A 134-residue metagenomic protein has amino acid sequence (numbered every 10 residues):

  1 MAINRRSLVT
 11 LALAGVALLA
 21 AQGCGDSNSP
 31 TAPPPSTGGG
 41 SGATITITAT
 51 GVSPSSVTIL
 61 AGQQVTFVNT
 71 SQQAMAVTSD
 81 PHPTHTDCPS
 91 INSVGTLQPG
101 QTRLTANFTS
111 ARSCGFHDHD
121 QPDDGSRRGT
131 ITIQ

Functional and structural regions predicted by a protein language model:
R5, V9, G25-T48, P122-Q134: Extracytoplasmic/periplasmic copper-protein system
L8-V16: Sec-dependent signal peptide hydrophobic core
L19-G23: C-terminal motif of bacterial Sec signal peptides marking the signal peptidase cleavage site
D26-P30, G95-Q134: Extracellular/periplasmic metallocenter environments
G38-Q64: N-terminal edge beta-strand
Q63, Q73-A76, C114: Short beta-strand/loop motifs in extracellular/secreted proteins, especially within beta-sandwich accessory domains
V68-S71: Asparagine-centered strand-capping/turn motif at beta-strand->loop junctions
P81-S90: Short amphipathic beta-strand segments in non-cytosolic proteins
